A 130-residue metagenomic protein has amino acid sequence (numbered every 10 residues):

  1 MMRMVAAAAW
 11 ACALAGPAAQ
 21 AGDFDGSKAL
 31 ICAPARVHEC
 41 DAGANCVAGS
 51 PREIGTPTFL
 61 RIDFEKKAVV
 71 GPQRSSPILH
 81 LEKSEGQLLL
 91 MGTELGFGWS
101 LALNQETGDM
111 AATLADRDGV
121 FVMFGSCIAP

Functional and structural regions predicted by a protein language model:
M1-V5: Positively charged n-region of N-terminal signal peptides that target proteins for export
A6-G16: Bacterial N-terminal signal peptides
P17-A21: Sec/Tat signal peptide C-region and signal peptidase I cleavage site
G26-K66: Short, solvent-exposed loop/hinge segments that bridge or flank secondary-structure elements
P34-R36, Q73, E94, A129: A mature extracytoplasmic/lumenal domain signature
T58-L60, G98-Q105, G125-I128: Hydrophobic/aromatic beta-strand elements that line small-molecule binding cavities or substrate pockets in beta-rich
I62-W99: Contiguous, well-ordered beta-strand patches that form the walls/edges of small beta-barrel/beta-sandwich domains
L101-L103, M110-F124: Short, exposed beta-strand-loop hairpins at the edges of beta-sheets in extracellular/periplasmic proteins
